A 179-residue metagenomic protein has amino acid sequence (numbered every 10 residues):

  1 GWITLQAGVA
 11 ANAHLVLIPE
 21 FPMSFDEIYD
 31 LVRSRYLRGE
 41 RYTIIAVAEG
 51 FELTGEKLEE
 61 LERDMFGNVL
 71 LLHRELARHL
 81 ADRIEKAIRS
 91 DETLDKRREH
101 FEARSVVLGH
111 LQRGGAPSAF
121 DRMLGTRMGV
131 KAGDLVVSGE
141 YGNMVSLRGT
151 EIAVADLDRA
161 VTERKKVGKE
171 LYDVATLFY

Functional and structural regions predicted by a protein language model:
G1-F101: Accessory alpha-helical/coil subdomains and C-terminal extensions that flank or cap enzyme catalytic cores
N68, L72-Y179: C-terminal non-catalytic interaction/assembly regions of soluble proteins
